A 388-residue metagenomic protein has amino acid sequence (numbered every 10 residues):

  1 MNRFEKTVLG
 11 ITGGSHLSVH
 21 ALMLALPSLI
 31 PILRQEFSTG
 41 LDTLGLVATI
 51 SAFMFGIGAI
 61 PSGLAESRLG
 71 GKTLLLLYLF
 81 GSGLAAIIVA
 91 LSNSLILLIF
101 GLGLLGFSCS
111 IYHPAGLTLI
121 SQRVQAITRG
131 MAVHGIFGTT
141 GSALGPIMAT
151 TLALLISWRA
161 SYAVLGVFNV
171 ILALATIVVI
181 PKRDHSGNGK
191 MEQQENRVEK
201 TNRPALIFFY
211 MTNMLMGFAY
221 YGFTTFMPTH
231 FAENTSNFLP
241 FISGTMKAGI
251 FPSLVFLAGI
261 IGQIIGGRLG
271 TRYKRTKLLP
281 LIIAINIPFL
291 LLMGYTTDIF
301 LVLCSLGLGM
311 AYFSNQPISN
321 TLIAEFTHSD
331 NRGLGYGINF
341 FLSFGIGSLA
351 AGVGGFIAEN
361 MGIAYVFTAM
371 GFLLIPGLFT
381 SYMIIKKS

Functional and structural regions predicted by a protein language model:
L24, A52-I60, S142-A143, F256-I264 (+1 more regions): Residue-level signature of mid-helix packing/kink "hotspots" within the transmembrane helices of 12-pass Major
L26-P27, P204-I260: Extracytoplasmic gate region of multi-pass secondary transporters
S38, G70, L91-I96, Q125 (+2 more regions): Helix-breaking motifs and short loop linkers at transmembrane-helix boundaries and internal kinks in secondary membrane
I57-L95: Conserved MFS/SLC helix-loop-helix module at the cytosolic interface between two early adjacent transmembrane helices
G101-T139: Cytoplasmic helix-loop-helix junction between adjacent transmembrane helices in 12-TM secondary transporters
H134-D184: Helix-loop-helix hairpin linking two adjacent transmembrane segments in secondary transporters
Y273-L322: C-terminal transmembrane helical hairpin of 12-TM major facilitator-type secondary transporters
A324-M361: A late C-terminal transmembrane helix in Major Facilitator Superfamily
